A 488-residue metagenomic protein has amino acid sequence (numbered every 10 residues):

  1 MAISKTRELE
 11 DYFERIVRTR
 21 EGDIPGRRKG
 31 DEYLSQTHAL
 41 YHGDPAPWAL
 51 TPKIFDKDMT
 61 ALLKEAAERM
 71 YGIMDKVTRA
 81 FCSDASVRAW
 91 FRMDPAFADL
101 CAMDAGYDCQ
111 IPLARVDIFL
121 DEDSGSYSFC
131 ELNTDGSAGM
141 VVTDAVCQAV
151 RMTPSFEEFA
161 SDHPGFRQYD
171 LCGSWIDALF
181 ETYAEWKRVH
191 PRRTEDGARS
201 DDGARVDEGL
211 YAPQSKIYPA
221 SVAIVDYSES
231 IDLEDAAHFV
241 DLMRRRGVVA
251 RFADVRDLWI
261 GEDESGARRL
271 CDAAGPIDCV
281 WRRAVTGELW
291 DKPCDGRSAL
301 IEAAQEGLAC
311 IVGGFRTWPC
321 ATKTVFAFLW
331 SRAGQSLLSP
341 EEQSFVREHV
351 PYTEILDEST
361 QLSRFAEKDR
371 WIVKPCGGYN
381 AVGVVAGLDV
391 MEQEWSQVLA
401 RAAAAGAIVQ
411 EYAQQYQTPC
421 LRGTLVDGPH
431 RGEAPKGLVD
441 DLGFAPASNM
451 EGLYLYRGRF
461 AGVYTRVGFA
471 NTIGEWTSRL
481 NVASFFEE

Functional and structural regions predicted by a protein language model:
M1-E488: Preference for protein termini
